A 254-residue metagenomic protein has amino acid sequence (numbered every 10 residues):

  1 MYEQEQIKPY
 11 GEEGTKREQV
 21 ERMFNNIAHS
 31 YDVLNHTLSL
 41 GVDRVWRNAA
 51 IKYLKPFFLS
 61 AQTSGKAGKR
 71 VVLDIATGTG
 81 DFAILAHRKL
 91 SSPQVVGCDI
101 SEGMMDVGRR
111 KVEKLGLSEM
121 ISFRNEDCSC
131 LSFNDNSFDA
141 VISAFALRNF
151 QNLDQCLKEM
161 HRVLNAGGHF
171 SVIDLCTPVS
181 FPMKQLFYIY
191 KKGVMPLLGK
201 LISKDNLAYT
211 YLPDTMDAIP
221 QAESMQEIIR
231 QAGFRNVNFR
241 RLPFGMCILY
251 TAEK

Functional and structural regions predicted by a protein language model:
M1-R22: N-terminal auxiliary segments of SAM/dcSAM-dependent transferases
S30, L40-R70, L85: Conserved alpha-helix/loop element of class I SAM-dependent methyltransferases that forms part of the SAM/SAH-binding
Y31, V141-I142: Hydrophobic beta-strand segment of the Class I
V71-C130: Class I SAM-dependent methyltransferase SAM/SAH-binding core
S129-A140: A short acidic, Gly/Pro-enriched loop at the edge of an enzyme's catalytic core that lines a small-molecule cofactor
D154-H169: A short glycine-rich, Lys/Arg-flanked "PGG" loop and its adjoining helix->strand segment in the class I
I173-I228, A232, N238: C-terminal alpha-helical "lid/dimerization" subdomain adjacent to the S-adenosyl-L-methionine
Q226, A232-K254: Core SAM-dependent methyltransferase catalytic element
